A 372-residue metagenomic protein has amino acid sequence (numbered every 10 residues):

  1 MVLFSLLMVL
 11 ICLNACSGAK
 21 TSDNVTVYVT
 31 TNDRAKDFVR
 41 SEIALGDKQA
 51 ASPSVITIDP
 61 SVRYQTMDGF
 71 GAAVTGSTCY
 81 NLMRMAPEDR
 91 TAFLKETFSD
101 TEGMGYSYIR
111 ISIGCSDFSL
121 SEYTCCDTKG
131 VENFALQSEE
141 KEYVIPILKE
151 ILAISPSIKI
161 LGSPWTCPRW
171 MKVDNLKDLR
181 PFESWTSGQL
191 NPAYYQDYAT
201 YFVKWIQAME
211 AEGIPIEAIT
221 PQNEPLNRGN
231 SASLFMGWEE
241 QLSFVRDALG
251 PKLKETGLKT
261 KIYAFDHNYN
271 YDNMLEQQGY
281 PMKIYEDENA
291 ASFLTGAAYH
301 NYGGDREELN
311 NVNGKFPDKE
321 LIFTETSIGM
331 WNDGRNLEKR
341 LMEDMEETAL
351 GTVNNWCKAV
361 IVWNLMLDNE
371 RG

Functional and structural regions predicted by a protein language model:
M1-S22: Bacterial Sec-dependent N-terminal signal peptides
D23-I43: Signal-peptide-cleavage-adjacent N-terminal segments of secreted and extracellular proteins
K36-I216, G237, D247: N-terminal catalytic cores of secreted or lumenal carbohydrate-active enzymes
R63-M67, E102-M104, A153-S155, E255-G257 (+3 more regions): Extracellular/periplasmic catalytic domains that process cell-envelope and extracellular macromolecules
D68-G76, S107-S112, D117, K159-S163 (+5 more regions): Structural recognition of the beta-strand scaffold that forms the well-ordered cores of secreted hydrolase catalytic
F118-E122, P168-F182, L226-N230, Y271-L275 (+2 more regions): Short acidic/His/Gly/Ser-rich catalytic and metal-binding motifs that mark active-site loops of diverse hydrolases
D197-A218, P225-W331: Active-site neighborhood of glycoside hydrolase catalytic domains
E320-G372: Aromatic/acidic polysaccharide-binding cleft in carbohydrate-active enzymes
